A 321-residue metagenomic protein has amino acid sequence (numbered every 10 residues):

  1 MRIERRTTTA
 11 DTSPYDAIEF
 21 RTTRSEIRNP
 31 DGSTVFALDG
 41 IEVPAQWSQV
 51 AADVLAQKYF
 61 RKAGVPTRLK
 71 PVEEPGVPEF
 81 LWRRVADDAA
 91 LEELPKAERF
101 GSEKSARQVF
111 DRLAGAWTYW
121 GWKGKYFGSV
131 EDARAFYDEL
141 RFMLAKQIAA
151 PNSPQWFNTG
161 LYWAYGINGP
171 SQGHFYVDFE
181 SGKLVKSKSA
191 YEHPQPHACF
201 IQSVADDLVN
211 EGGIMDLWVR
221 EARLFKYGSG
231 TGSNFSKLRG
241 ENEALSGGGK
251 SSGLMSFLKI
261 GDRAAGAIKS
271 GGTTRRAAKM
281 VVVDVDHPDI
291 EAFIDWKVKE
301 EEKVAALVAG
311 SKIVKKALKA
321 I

Functional and structural regions predicted by a protein language model:
M1-I321: Extended catalytic cores of very large enzyme megasubunits
